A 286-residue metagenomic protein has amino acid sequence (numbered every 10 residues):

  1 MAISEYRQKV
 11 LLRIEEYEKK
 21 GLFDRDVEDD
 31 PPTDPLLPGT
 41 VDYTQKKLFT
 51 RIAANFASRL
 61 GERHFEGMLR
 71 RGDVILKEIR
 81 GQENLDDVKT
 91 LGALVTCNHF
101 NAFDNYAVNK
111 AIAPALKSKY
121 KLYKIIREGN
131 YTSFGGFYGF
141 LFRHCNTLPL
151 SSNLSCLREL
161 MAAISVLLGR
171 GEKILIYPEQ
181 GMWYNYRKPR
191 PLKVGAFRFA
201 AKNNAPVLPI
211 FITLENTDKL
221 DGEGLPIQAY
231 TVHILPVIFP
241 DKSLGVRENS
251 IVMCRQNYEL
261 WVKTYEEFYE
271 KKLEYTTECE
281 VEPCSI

Functional and structural regions predicted by a protein language model:
M1-N109, R143-H144, I286: Membrane-anchoring hydrophobic helices of lipid-metabolizing enzymes
M1-V27, M161-I286: Non-catalytic C-terminal accessory region of glycerolipid acyltransferases and related lyso-lipid remodeling enzymes
F56-L60, S155-E159, N249, M253: Soluble or luminal CAZymes and related metallo-dependent hydrolases
F65-E66, I112-A113, G139, I164 (+1 more regions): Short amphipathic alpha-helical segments and helix-helix/interface helices
I75-E78, N153-R158, P189-R190: A conditional alpha-helix N-cap/helix-loop micro-motif detector
E78-Q82, F134-G136, L160-L168: Short, charged beta->alpha transition segments
N84-L85, Y131-S133, L154-E159, I238-L244: A short acidic, often aromatic-flanked loop/helix-cap motif at beta-alpha or helix-coil junctions that lines enzyme
D87-L154: Catalytic core of membrane glycerolipid acyltransferases/transacylases, capturing the structured, soluble-facing
